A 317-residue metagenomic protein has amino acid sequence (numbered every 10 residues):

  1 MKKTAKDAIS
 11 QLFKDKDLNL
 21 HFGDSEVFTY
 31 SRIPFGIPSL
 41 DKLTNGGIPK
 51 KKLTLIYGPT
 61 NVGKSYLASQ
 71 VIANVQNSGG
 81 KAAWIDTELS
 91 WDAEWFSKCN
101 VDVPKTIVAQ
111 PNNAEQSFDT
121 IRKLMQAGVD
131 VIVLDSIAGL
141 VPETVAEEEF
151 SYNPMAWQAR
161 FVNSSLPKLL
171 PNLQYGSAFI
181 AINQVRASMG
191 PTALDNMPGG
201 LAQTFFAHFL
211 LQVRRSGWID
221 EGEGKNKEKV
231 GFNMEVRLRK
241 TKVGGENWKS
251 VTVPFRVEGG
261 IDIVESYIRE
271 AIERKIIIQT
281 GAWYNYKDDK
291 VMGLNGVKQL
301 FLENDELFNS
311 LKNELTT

Functional and structural regions predicted by a protein language model:
M1-V27, W218-T317: C-terminal regions of RecA-like/P-loop NTPase motor modules
K2-T106, R122-K123: The Walker A/P-loop phosphate-binding site
K16, T60, V75, G79 (+9 more regions): Conserved NTP-handling cores and scaffolds of large molecular machines
L40, L55, F96, D135 (+4 more regions): Residue-level signature of catalytic and energy-coupling elements of molecular machines, predominantly ATP/GTP-dependent
T54, D130-L134, S177-F179: Generic beta-sheet signal
T54, N77, G176, L294-L302: Catalytic phosphate/metal-binding cores of nucleic-acid and nucleotide-processing enzymes, i.e., regions that mediate
P59, Q70-V71, V75-K168: Conserved inter-motif catalytic segment of the P-loop NTP-binding fold
M155-R274: Phosphate-binding/switch region of NTP-binding enzymes
